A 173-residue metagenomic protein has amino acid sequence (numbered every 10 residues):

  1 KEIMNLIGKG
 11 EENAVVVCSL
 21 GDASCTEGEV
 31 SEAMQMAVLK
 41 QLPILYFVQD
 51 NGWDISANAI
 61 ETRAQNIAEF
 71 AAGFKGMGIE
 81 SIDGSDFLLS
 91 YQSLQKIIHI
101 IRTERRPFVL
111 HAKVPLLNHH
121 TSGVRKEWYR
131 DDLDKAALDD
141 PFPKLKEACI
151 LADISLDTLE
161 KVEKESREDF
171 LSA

Functional and structural regions predicted by a protein language model:
K1-S172: Glycine-rich ThDP/TPP pyrophosphate-binding loop and its adjacent helix/strand module within ThDP-dependent enzymes
